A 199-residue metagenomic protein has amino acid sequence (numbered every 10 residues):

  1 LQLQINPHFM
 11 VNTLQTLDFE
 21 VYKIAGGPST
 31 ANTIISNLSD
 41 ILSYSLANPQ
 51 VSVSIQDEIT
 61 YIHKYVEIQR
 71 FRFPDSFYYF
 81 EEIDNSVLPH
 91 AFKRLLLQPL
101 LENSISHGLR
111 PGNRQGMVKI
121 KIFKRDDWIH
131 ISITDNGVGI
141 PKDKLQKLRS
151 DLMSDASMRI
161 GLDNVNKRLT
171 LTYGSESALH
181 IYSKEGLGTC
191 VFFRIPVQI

Functional and structural regions predicted by a protein language model:
L1-Y182, C190: Two-component histidine phosphotransfer core
T189-Q198: Short C-terminal beta-strand
